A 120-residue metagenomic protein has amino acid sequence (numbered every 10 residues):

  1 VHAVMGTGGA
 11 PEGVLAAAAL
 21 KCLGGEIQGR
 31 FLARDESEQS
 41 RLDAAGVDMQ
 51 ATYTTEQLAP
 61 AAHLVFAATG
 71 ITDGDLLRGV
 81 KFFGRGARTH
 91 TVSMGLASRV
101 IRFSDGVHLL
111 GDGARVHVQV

Functional and structural regions predicted by a protein language model:
V1-G6, E12-V14: A contiguous, surface-oriented mixed alpha/beta subdomain in the mid-to-C-terminal portion of proteins that forms
T7-G9, A18-V120: Anaerobic metallocofactor- and corrinoid-dependent redox/one-carbon enzyme cores, especially those from methanogenesis
